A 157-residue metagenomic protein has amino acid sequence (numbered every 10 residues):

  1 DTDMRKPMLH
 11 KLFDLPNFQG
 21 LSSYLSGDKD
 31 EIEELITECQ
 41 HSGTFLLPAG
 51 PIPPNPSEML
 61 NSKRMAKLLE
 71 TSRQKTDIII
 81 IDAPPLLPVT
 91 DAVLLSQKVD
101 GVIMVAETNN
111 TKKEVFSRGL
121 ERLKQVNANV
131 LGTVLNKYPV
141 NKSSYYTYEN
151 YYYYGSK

Functional and structural regions predicted by a protein language model:
D1-K157: P-loop NTP-binding module
